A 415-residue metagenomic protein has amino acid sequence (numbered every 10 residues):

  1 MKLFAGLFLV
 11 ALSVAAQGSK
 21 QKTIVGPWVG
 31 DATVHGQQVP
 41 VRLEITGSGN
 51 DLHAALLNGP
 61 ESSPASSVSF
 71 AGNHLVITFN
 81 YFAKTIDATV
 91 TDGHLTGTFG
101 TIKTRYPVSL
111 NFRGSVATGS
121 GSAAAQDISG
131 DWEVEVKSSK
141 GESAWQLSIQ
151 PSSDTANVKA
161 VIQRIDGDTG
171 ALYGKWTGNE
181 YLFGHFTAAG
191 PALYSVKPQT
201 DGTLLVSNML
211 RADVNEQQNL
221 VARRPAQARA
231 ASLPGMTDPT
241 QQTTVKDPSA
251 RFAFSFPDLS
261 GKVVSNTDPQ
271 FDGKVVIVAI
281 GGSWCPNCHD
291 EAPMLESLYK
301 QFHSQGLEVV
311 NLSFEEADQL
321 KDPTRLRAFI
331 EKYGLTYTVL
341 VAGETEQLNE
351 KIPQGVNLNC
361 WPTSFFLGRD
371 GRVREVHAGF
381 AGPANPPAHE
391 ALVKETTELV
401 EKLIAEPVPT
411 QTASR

Functional and structural regions predicted by a protein language model:
F8-A16: Hydrophobic h-region of N-terminal signal peptides that target proteins for export in Gram-negative bacteria
G18-T91, T98-G100, Y106, G119-T200: Central antiparallel beta-sheet cores of small beta-barrel/beta-sandwich binding domains
K103, F271-D272, F380-P383: A short acidic/small-residue loop/turn micro-motif
L210-P257, F271-G273: N-proximal helix/coil linker or "cap" segments that precede and/or mark the start of modular domains
S255-P257, R327-F365, R369: Short, internal strand/loop/helix patches that form the active-site neighborhood or redox-interaction surface
S265-H289, L295: Short active-site neighborhood of thiol/selenol oxidoreductases, capturing the structured segment around
D290-Y333, T345-K351: Structural microenvironment flanking redox-active thiols in thiol-disulfide oxidoreductases
C360-R415: Thiol-/selenol-based redox modules, centered on thioredoxin-like and closely related oxidoreductase domains
